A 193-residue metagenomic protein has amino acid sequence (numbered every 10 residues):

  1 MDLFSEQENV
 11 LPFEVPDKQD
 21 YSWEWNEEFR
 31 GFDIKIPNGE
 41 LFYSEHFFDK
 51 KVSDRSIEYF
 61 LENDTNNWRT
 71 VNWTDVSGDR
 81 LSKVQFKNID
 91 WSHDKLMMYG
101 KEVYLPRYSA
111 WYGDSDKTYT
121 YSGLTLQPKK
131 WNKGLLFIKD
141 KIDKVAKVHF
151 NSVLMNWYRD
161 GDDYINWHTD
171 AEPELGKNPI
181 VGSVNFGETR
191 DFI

Functional and structural regions predicted by a protein language model:
M1-I193: Non-heme Fe(II) oxygenase metal-center motifs and adjacent flexible, charged/small-residue loops
